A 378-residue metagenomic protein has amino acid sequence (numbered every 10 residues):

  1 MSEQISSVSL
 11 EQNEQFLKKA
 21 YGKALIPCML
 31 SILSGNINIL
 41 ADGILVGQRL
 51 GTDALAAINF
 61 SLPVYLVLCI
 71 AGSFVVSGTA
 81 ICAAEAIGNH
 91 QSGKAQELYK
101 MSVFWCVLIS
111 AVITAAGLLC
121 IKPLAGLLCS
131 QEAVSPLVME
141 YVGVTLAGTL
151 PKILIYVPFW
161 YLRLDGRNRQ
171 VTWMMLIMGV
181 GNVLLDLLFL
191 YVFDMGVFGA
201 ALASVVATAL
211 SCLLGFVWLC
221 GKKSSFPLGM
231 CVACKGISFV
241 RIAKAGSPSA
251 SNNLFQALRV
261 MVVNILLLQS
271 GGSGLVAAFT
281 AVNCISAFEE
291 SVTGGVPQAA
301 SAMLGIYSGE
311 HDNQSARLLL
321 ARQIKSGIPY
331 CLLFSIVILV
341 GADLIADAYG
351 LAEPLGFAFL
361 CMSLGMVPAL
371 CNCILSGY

Functional and structural regions predicted by a protein language model:
M1-C28, A83-L150, G181, V192-S247 (+1 more regions): Short alpha-helical transmembrane segments in multi-pass integral membrane proteins
N13-R49, P63-G78, C82, V107-T114 (+4 more regions): N-terminal transmembrane alpha-helices
K23-D42, V144, I155, M178 (+4 more regions): Transmembrane helical elements of multi-pass membrane transporters/channels
C28, I32, G43-I44, I81 (+14 more regions): Transmembrane alpha-helix boundary and packing residues in multipass membrane permease domains and related
I37-A56, A125-E132, L188-M195, L254-C284 (+3 more regions): Helix-terminus/linker motif at the lipid-water interface of multi-pass membrane proteins
A41, G78, A115, L119-P123 (+11 more regions): Transmembrane alpha-helix boundary/anchor motif
L55-A115, K152-L164, N168-V171, V276-A342 (+1 more regions): Small-residue-rich hydrophobic transmembrane alpha-helices
V76, V144-R163, V171-N182, A200-G215 (+2 more regions): Short runs within selected transmembrane alpha-helices of multi-pass transporters and secretion channels
